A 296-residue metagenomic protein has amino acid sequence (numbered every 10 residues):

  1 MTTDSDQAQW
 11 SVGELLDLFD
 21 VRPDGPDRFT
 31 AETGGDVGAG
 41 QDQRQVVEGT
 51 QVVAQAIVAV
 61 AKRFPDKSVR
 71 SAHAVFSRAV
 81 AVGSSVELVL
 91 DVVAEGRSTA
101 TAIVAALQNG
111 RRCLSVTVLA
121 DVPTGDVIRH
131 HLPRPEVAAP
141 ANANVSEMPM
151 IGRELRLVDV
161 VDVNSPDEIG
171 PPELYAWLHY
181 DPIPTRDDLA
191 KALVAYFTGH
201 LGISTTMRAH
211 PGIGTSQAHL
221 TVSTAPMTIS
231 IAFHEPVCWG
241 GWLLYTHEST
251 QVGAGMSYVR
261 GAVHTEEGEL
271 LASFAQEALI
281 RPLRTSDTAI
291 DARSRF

Functional and structural regions predicted by a protein language model:
M1-F296: Terminal targeting signals and extreme-terminal segments of soluble enzymes
